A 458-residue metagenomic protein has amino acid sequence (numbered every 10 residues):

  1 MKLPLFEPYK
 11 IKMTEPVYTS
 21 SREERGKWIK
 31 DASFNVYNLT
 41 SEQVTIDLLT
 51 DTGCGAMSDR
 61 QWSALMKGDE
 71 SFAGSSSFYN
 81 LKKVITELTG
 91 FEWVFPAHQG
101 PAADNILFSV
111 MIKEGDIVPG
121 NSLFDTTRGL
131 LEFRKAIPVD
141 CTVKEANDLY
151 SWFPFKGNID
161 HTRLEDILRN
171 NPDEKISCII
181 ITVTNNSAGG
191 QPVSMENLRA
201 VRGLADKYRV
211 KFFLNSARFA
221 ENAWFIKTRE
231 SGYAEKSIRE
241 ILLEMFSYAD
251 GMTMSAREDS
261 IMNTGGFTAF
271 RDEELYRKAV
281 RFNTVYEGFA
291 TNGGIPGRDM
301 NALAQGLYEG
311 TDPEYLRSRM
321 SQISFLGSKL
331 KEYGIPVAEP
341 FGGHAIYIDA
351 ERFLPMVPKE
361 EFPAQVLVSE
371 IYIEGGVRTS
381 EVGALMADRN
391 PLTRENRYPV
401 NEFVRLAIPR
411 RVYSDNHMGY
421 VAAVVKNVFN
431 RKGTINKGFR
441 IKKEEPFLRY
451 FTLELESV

Functional and structural regions predicted by a protein language model:
K2-F34, T40, L48-G55, Q61 (+3 more regions): Conserved PLP-enzyme active-site core in the AAT-like
I137-D140, F270-K278, R298, I373-E374 (+1 more regions): Flexible glycine/proline-rich, aromatic-decorated loop/lid segments
V193, Y347-F362, P391-R397, R449-E456: Short glycine/threonine-rich loop-to-helix capping motif typified by GTGT followed within a few residues by an Asp-Pro
L198, K236, K278, N283 (+8 more regions): PLP-dependent class I/II
R257-D259, P363-E370, E374-G375: Phosphate/diphosphate-binding loops
R277, P355-P363, R411-Y420: Short, conserved charged micro-motifs
G310, E374, M386-V458: PLP-dependent enzyme catalytic core of the Aspartate aminotransferase-like
I323-S324, A338-A350: Conserved glycine-rich beta-strand-loop-beta hairpin in the small C-terminal domain of fold type I
